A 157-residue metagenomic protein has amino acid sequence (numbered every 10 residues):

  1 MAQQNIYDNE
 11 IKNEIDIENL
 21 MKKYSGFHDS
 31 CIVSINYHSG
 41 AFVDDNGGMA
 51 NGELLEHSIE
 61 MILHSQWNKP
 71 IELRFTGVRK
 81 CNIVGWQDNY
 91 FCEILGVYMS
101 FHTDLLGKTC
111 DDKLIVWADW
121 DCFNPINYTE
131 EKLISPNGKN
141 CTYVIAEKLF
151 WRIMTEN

Functional and structural regions predicted by a protein language model:
M1-N157: Surface-exposed, interaction-prone regions used to assemble/regulate multi-protein complexes
